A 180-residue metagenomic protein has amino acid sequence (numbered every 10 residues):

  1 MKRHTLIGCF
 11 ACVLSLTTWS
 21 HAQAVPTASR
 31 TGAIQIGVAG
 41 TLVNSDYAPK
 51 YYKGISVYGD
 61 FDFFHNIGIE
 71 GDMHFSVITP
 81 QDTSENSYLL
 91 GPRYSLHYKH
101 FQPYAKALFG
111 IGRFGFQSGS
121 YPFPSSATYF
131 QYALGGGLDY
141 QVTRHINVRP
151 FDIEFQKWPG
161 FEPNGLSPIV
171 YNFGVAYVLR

Functional and structural regions predicted by a protein language model:
M1-G8: Bacterial N-terminal signal peptides that target proteins for export
C12-G37, L179-R180: Outer-membrane beta-barrel biogenesis signature
Q23, Y58-P122, A127-G135, Y140-V142 (+2 more regions): Gram-negative (and chloroplast) outer-membrane scaffold detector with strong preference for beta-barrel transmembrane
P26-R30, D46-Y51, Y58-D62, A133: Short secondary-structure boundary/capping segments within folded domains
T27-N44, P103-A105, F109: Transmembrane beta-strand segments of Gram-negative outer membrane beta-barrel proteins
A39-L42, Q117-P122, Q156-W158: Extracytoplasmic loops and strand-loop junctions of Gram-negative outer membrane beta-barrel proteins
N44-K53, V77-E85, K99, P159-L166: Solvent-exposed loop/turn segments connecting transmembrane beta-strands in outer-membrane beta-barrel proteins
D152-I153: Internal, hydrophobic beta-strand segments that form the core of beta-sheet-rich folds
